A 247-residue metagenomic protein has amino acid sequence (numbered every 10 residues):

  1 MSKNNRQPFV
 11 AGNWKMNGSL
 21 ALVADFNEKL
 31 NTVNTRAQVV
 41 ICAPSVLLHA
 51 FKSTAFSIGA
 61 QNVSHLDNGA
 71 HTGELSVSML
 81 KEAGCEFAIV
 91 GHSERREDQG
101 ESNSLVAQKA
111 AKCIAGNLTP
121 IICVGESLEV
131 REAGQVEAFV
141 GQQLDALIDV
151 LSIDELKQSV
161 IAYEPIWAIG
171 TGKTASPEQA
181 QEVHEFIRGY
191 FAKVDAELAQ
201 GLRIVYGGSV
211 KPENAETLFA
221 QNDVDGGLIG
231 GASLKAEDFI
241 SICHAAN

Functional and structural regions predicted by a protein language model:
M1-N247: Active-site loop-to-helix "anion-binding N-cap" substructures in soluble metabolic enzymes
